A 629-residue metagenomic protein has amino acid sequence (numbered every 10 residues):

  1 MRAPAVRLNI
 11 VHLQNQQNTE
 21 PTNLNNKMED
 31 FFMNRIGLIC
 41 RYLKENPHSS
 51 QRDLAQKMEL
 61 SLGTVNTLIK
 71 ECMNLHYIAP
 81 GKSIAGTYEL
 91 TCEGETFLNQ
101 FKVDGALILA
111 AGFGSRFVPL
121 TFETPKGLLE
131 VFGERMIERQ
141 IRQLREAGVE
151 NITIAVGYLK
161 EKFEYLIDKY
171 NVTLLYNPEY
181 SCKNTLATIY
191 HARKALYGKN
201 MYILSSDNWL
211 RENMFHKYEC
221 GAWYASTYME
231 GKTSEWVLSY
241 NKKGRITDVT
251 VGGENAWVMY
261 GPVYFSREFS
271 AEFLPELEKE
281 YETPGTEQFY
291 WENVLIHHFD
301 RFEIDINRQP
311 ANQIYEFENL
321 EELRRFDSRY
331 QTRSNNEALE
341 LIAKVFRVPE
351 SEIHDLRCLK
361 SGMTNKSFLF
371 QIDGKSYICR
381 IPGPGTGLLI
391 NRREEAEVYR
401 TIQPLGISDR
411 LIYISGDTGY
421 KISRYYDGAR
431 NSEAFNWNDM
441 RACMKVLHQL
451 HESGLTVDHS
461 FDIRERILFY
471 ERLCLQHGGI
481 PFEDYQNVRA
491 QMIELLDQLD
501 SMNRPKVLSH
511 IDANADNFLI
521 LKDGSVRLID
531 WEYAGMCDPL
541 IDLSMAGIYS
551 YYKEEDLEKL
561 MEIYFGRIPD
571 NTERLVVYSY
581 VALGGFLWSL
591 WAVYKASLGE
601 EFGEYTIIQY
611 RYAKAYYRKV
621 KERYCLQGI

Functional and structural regions predicted by a protein language model:
L43-K44, M58, E93-K160: N-terminal glycine-rich phosphate-binding loop and ensuing alpha1 helix
K44-P47, T91-A106, V258-K344: Conserved alpha/beta core of the MobA/IspD/sugar-nucleotide pyrophosphorylase nucleotidyltransferase superfamily
F163-W236: Conserved beta-loop-beta/alpha segment of the NTase-like Rossmann-fold superfamily that binds/positions NTPs
L210-G285: Conserved core of the sugar-phosphate nucleotidyltransferase
D327, S334, L590-I629: ATP/Mg2+ or Mg2+-diphosphate-binding catalytic cores that bind nucleotide phosphates or diphosphates via glycine-rich
E337-D355, L455-I511, K522-D523: An alpha-helical support segment within catalytic cores of ATP-dependent transferases
R357-I463, G479-E483: ATP-binding pocket architecture of kinase catalytic cores
L540-P569, A582-E600, K614: Active-site activation/catalytic loop segments of kinase-like enzymes and analogous catalytic loops in related
